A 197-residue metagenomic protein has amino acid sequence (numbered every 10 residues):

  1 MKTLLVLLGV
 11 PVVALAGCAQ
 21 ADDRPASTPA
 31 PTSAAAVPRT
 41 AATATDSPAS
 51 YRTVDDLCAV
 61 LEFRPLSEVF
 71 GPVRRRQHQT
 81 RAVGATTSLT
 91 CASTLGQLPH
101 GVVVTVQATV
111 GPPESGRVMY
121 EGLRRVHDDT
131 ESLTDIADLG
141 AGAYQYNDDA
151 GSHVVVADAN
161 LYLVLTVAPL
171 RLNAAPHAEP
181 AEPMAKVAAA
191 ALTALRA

Functional and structural regions predicted by a protein language model:
M1-V10: N-terminal export and membrane-targeting signals
A14-G17: C-terminal motif of bacterial Sec signal peptides marking the signal peptidase cleavage site
Q20-A197: A small/polar (G/S/T-enriched), proline-flanked helix-loop surface module common in exported/cell-envelope proteins
